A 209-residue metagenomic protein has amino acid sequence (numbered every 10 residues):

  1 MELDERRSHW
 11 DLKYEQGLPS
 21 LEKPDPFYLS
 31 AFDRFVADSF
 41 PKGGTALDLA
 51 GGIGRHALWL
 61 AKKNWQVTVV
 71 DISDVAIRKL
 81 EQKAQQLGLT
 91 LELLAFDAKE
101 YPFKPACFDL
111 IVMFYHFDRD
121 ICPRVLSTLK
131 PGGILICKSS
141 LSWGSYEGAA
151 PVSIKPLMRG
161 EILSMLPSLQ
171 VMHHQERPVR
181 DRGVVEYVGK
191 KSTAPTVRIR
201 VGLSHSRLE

Functional and structural regions predicted by a protein language model:
M1-P41: Conserved class I S-adenosyl-L-methionine
G43-G52: Conserved class I S-adenosyl-L-methionine
Q66-D71: Conserved SAM-binding motif I beta-strand of class I
S73-V75: Conserved SAM/SAH-binding beta-strand->alpha-helix loop
Q86-A98: Conserved SAM-binding strand-loop segment of SAM-dependent methyltransferases
Y101-L110: A short acidic, Gly/Pro-enriched loop at the edge of an enzyme's catalytic core that lines a small-molecule cofactor
F117-S127: A short, conserved alpha-helix within the catalytic core of class I
G133-G144: Conserved beta-strand signature within the Rossmann-like core of class I S-adenosyl-L-methionine
